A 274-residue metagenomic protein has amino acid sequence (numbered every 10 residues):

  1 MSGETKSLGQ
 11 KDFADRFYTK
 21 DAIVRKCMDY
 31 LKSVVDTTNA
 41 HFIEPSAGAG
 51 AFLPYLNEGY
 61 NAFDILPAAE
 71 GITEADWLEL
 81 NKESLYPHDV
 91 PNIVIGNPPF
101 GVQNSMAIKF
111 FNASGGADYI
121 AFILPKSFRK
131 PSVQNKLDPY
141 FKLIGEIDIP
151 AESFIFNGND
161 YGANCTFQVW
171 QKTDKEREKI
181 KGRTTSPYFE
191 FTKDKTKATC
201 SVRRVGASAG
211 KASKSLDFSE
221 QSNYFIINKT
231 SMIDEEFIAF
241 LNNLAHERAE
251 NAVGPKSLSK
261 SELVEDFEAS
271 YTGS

Functional and structural regions predicted by a protein language model:
M1-S274: Class I S-adenosyl-L-methionine-dependent methyltransferase catalytic core
